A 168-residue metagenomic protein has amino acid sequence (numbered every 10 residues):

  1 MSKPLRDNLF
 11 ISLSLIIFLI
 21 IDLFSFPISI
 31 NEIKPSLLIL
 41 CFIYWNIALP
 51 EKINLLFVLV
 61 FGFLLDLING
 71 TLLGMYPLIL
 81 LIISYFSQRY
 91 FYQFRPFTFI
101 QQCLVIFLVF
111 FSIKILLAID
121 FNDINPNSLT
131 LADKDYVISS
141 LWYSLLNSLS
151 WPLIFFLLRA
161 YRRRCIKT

Functional and structural regions predicted by a protein language model:
M1-T168: Terminal, non-globular segments
